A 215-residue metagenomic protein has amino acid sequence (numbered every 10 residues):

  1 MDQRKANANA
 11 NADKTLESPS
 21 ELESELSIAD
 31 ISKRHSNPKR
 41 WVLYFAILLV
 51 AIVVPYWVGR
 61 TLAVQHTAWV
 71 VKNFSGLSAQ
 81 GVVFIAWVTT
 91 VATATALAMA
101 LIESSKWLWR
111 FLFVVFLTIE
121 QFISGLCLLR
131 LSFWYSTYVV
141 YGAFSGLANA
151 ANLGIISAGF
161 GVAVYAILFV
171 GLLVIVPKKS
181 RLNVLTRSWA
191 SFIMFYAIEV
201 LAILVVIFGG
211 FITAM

Functional and structural regions predicted by a protein language model:
M1-A51, L62, W69-F74: N-terminal juxtamembrane cytosolic/stromal segments of multi-pass membrane proteins
T15-E21, I85-A96, A158-L173: Hydrophobic cores of alpha-helical transmembrane segments in multi-pass inner/ER membrane proteins, independent
L43-I47, K106-R130, R187-V200: Transmembrane alpha-helical segments of multi-pass membrane proteins
V54-V70, F122-G142, F211-I212: Membrane-helix interface motif
W69-V83, Y141-A158, S188-W189: Membrane-interface segments at the starts/ends of alpha-helical transmembrane spans
G76-W109, L172: Canonical alpha-helical transmembrane segments
W109-P177: Membrane-proximal helix-loop-helix units in multi-pass membrane proteins
L201-M215: Juxtamembrane boundary at the C-terminal end of a transmembrane helix
